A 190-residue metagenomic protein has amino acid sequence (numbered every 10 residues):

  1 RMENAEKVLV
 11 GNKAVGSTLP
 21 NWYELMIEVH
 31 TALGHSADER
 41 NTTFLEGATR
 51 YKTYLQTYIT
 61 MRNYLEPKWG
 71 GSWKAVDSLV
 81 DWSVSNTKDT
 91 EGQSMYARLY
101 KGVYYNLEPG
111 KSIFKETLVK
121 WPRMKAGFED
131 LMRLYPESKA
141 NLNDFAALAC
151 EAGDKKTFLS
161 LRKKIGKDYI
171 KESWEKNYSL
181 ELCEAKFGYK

Functional and structural regions predicted by a protein language model:
R1-K13, S36-Y51, G71-T87, G110-M132 (+1 more regions): Alpha-helical repeat scaffolds
V15-H30, T49-P67, S85-K111, E137-A147: Amphipathic alpha-helical repeat scaffolds of TPR domains
L33-G34, G70, V103, A152: Structural motif corresponding to the intra-repeat A-B loop/turn of tetratricopeptide repeats
T49, K68-W69, C183-F187: Short alpha-helical linear motifs
S94-K190: Long, ordered, amphipathic alpha-helical scaffolds
